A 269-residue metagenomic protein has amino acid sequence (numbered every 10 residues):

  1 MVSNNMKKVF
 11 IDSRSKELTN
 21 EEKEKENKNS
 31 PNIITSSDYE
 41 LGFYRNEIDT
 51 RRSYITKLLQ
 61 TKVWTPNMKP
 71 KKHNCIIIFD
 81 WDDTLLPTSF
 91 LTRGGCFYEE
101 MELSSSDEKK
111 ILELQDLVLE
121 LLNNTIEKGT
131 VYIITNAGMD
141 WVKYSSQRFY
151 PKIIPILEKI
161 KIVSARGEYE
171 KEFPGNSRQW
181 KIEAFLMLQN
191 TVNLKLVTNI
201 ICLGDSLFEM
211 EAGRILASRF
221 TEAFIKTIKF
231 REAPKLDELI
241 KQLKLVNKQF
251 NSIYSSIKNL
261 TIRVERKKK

Functional and structural regions predicted by a protein language model:
M1-W81, T88-E99, L114, S256-K269: Non-catalytic pre-domain segments flanking phosphatase-related domains
S3, K7-D12, I33-D38, M68 (+1 more regions): C-terminal cap/substrate-recognition subdomain and adjoining C-terminal extension of metal-dependent phosphatase-like
Y54-P70, I111-N124, K143-S146, E183-M187: Eukaryotic beta-rich interaction modules
H73-C75, G129-T130, L194-N199: Short coil/turn segments at beta-strand junctions that form active-site/ligand-binding loops
D80-D82, G204-D205: Acidic di-acidic motifs
L85-P87, M210: Catalytic P-loop NTPase motifs of RecA-like helicase/translocase cores
T92-S104, L122-I126, I160-Y169, V192-L194: Surface-exposed beta-strand-to-loop junctions that form interaction patches on eukaryotic regulatory domains
S105-I133, M139-Y144, G175, Q179: Short, acidic loop-to-helix structural element flanking the phosphoryl-transfer center in phosphate-processing enzymes
